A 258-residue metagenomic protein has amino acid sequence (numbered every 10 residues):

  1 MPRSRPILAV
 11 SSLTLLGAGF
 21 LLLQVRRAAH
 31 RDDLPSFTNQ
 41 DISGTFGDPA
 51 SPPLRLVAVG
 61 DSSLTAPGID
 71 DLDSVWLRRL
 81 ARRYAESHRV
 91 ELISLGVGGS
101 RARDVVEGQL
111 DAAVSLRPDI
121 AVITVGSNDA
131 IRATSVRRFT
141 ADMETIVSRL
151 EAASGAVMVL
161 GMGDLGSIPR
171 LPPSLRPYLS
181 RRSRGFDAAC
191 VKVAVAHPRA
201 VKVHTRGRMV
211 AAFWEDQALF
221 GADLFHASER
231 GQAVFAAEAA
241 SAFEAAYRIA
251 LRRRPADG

Functional and structural regions predicted by a protein language model:
M1-V57, E86, A240, E244-G258: N-terminal secretory targeting modules
P6-L8, I168-H204: Substrate-gating cap/lid alpha-helix
P53-V57, S63-A141: Conserved SGNH/GDSL esterase-like catalytic core that processes O-acyl groups on lipids and polysaccharides
L72, T134-R138, D142, S174-G185 (+2 more regions): Alpha-helix N-cap and loop-to-helix initiation/capping positions
T124, L160-G161: Alpha/beta-hydrolase-fold catalytic nucleophile elbow
T140, E144, D187, E229-A240: Short, amphipathic alpha-helical "lid/cap" segments that border enzyme active or binding sites
A153-A156: A short helix->loop->beta-strand "cap" motif at the edges of active sites that frequently abuts
G163-G166, R208: Short "lid" loop at the C-terminus of a central beta-strand within the Rossmann-like core of SAM-dependent
